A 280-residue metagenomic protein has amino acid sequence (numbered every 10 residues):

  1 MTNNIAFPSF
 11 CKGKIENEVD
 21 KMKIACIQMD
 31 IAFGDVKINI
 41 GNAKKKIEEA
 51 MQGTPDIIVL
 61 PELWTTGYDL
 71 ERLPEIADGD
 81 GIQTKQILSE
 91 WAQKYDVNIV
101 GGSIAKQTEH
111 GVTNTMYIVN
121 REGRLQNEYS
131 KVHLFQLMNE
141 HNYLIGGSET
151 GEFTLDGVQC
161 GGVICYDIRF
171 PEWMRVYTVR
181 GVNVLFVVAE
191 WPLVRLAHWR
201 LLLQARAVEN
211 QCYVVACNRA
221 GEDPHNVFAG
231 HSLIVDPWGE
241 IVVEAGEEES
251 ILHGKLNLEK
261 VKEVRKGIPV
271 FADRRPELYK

Functional and structural regions predicted by a protein language model:
N4-I5: Short terminal hydrophobic/aromatic SLiMs and anchors at protein ends
D20-C26: Extreme N-terminal starter segment of soluble prokaryotic enzymes
V36-K37, G41, K45-E122, E128 (+2 more regions): Cys-nucleophile CN-hydrolase/nitrilase-fold catalytic domain and related Cys-dependent amidase chemistry that acts on
G81-V100, R169-L252: CN hydrolase (nitrilase-like) catalytic-core segments centered on the catalytic cysteine and neighboring Lys/Glu
G102-S103, T115-I118, G151, S232-I234 (+1 more regions): Short beta-strand scaffold segments in enzyme catalytic cores
Q107-R180, L193-L201, F228, E263-V270 (+1 more regions): Active-site catalytic loop in hydrolytic enzyme cores
